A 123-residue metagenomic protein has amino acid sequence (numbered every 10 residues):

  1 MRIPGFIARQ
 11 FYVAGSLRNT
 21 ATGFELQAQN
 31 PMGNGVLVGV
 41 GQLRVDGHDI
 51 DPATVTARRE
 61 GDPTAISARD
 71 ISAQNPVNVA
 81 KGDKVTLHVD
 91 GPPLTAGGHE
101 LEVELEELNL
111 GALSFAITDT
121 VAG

Functional and structural regions predicted by a protein language model:
M1-G123: Terminal leader/tail segments of proteins
